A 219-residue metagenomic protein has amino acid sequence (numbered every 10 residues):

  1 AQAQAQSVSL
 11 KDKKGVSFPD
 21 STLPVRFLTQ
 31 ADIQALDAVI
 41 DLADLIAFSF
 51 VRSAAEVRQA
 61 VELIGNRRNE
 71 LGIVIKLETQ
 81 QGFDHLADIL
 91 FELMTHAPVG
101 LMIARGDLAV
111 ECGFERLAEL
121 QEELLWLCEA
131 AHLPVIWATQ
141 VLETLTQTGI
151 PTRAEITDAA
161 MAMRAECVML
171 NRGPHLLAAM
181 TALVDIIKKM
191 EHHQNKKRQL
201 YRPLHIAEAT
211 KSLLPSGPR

Functional and structural regions predicted by a protein language model:
A1-R219: Non-catalytic helical/linker scaffolds that mediate oligomerization, partner binding, and domain coupling around large
